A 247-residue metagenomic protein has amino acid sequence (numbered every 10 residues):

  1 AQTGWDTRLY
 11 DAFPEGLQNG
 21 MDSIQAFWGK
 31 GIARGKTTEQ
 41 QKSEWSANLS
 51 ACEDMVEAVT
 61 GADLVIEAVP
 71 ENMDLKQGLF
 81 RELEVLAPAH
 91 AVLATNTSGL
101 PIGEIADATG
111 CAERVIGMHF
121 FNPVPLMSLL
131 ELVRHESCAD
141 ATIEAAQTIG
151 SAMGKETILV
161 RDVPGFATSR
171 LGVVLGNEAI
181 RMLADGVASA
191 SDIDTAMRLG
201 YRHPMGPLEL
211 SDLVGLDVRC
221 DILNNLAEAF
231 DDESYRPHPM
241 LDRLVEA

Functional and structural regions predicted by a protein language model:
A1-K30, L86: NAD(P)+-binding Rossmann beta1-loop-alpha1 motif at the extreme N-terminus of oxidoreductases
T3, E144, S151-D162, A184-D185 (+1 more regions): NAD(P)-dependent Rossmann-like dehydrogenase/reductase catalytic/cofactor-binding core
R8, S50, N122: Conserved beta-strand positions in the Rossmann-like core of class I SAM-dependent methyltransferases
A12-G16, K30-L93, G99-L100: Rossmann-like NAD(P)-binding element
G16-A26, L75, A141-A152, T195 (+1 more regions): A non-catalytic, amphipathic alpha-helix used as a structural packing/dimerization or gating element in enzyme scaffolds
F27, S128-L129, L175-A179, G206 (+1 more regions): A general alpha-helix detector
V92-D162, S169-R170: Rossmann-fold dinucleotide-binding core
